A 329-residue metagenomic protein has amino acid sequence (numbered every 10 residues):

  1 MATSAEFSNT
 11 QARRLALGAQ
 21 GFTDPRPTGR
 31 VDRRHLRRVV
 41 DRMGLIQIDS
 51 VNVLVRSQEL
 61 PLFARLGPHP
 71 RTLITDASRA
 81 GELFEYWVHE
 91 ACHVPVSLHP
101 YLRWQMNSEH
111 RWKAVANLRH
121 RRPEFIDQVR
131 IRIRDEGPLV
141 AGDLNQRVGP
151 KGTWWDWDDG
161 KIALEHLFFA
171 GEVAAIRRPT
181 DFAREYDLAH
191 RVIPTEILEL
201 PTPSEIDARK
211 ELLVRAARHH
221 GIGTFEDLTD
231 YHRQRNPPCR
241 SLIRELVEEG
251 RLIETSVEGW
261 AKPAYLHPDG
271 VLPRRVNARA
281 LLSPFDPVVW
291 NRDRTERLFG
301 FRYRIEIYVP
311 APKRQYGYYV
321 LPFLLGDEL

Functional and structural regions predicted by a protein language model:
M1-L281, D286-R294, F301, I305-V320 (+1 more regions): Long, low-complexity intrinsically disordered regions
